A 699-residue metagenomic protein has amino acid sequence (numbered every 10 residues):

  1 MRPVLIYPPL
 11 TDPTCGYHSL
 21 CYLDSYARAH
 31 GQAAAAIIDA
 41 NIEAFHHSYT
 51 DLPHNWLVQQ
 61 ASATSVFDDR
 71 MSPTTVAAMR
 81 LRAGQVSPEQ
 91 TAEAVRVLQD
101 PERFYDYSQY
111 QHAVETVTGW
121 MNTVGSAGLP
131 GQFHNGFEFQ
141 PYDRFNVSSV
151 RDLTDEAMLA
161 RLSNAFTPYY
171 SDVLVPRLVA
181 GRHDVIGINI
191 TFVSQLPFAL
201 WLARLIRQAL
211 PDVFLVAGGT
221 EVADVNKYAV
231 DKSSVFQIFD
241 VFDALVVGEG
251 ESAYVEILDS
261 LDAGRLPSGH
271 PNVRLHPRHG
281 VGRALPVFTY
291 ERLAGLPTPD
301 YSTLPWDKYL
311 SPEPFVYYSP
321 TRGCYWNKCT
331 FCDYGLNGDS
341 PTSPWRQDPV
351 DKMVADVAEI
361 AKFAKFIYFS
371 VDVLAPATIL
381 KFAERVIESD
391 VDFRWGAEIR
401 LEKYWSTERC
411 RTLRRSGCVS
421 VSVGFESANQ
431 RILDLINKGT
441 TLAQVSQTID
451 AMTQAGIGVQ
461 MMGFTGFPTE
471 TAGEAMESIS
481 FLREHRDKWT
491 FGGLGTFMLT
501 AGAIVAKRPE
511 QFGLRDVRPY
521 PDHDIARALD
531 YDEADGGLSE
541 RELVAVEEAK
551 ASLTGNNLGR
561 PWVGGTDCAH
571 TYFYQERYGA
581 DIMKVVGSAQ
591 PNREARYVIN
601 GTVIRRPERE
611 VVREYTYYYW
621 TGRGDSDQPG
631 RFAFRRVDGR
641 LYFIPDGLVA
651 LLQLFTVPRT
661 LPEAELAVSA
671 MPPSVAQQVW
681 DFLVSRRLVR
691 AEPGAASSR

Functional and structural regions predicted by a protein language model:
R2-T11, H18-S19, A40, Y49 (+5 more regions): A structural motif corresponding to the C-terminal lobe/cap of the Radical SAM core domain
R2-V4, D184-G187, F366: Structural motif
L10-S19, L23-P53, W120-P130, N135-L285 (+1 more regions): Glycine-rich beta-alpha loop elements in corrinoid/cobalamin-binding modules across cobalamin-dependent enzymes
G31, E43-F45, T50, Q59-H183 (+7 more regions): Conserved Radical SAM active-site core
D155-M158, H276-Y318, D625-F632, V637-F643 (+1 more regions): N-terminal [4Fe-4S]-dependent radical SAM core
E291-G458, S480: Radical SAM [4Fe-4S] cluster-binding motif and immediate context
E576-Q628: Hydrophobic packing positions characteristic of elongated beta-solenoid/beta-helix-type spike/fiber shafts
R636-R699: Long, charge-rich, low-complexity alpha-helical segments
